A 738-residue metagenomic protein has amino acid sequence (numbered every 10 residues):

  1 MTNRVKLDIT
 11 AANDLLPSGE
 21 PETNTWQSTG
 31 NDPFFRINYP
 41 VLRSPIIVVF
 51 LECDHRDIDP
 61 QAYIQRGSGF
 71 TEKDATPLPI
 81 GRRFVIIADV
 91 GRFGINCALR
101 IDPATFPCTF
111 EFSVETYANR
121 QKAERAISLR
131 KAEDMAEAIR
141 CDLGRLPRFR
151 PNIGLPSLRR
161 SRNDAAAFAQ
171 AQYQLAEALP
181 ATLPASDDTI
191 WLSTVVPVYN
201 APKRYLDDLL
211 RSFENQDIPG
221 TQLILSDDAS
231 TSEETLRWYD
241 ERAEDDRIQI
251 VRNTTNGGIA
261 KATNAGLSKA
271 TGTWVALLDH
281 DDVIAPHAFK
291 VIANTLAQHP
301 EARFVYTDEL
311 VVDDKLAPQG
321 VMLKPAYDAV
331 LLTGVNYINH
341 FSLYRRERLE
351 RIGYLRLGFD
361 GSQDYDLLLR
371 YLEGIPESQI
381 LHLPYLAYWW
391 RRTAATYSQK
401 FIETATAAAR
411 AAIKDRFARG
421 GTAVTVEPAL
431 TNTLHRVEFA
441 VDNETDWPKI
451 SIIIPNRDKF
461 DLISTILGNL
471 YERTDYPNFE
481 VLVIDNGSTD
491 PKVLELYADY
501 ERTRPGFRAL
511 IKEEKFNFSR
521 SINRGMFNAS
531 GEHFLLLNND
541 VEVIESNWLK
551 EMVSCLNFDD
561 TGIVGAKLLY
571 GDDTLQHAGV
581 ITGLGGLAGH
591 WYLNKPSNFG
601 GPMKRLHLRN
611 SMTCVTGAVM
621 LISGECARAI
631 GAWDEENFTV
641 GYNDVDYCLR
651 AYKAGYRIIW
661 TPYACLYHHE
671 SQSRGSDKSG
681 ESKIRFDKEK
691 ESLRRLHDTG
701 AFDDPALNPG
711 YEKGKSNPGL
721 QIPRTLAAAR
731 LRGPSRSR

Functional and structural regions predicted by a protein language model:
D134-D188, I402-I450, D572, L584-S611 (+4 more regions): C-terminal, non-catalytic tails of nucleotide-sugar-dependent glycosyltransferases
D142-A405, D415: Nucleotide-sugar donor-binding/catalytic module of glycosyltransferases that assemble extracellular/cell-envelope
R211-G220, G468-N478: Short, acidic, metal-binding catalytic loop of nucleotide-sugar glycosyltransferases
T254-K261, L267, D360-G361, E513-R520 (+3 more regions): A short, glycine-/small-residue-rich helix N-cap motif at loop->alpha-helix starts within glycosyltransferase
A260, S268, G320-L343, E347 (+4 more regions): A recurrent flexible, glycine/aromatic-enriched loop bordering the glycosyltransferase active site that acts as
G272-V283, G531-I544: Short beta-strand-to-loop acidic/aromatic patch adjacent to the donor-nucleotide binding site
H287-Q319, E377, V541-L587: Conserved donor NDP-sugar-binding/catalytic core segment of glycosyltransferases
R348, G358-Y385, I413, W548-M552 (+3 more regions): A short, conserved alpha-helix in the catalytic core of glycosyltransferases
